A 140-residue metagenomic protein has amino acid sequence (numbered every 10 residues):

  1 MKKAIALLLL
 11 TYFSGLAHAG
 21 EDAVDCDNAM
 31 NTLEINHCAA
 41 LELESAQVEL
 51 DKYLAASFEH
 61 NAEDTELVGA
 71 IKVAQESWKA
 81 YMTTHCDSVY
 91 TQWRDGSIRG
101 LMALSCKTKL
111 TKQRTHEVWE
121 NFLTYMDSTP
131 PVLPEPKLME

Functional and structural regions predicted by a protein language model:
M1-A4: Positively charged n-region of N-terminal signal peptides that target proteins for export
L8-L9, E120: A periodicity- and composition-biased signal for non-globular, repetitive helical segments
Y12-L16: N-terminal signal peptide c-region/cleavage motif recognized by signal peptidases
H18-E140: N-terminal alpha-helical modules
